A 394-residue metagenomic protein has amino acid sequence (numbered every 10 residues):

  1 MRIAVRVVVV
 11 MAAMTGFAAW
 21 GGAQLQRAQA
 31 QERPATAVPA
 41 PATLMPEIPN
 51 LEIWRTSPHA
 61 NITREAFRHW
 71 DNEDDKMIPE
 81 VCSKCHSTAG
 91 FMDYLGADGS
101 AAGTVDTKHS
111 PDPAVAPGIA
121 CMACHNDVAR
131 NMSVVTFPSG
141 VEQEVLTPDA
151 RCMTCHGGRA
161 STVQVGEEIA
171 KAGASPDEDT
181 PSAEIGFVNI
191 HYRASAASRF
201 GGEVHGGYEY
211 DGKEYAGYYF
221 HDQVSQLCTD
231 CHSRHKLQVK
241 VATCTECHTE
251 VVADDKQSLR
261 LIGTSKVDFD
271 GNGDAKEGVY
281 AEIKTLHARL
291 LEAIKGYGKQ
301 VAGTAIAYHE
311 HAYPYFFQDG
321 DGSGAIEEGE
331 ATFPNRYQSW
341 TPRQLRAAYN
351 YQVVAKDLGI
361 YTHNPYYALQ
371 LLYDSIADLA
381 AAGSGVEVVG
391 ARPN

Functional and structural regions predicted by a protein language model:
M1-R6: Positively charged n-region of N-terminal signal peptides that target proteins for export
V8-A19: Bacterial N-terminal signal peptides
A19-L25: Juxtamembrane cytosolic interface motif at the C-terminal end of transmembrane helices
L25-T147, T154-S233, G390: Sequence context of c-type cytochrome heme-c attachment sites
W54, G207-Y218, Q226, H235 (+4 more regions): Long, well-ordered alpha/beta core segments of mature domains
W54, R151, C247, S375: Divalent metal-coordination and catalytic microenvironments
Q223-I262: Structured mid-domain segments that build the active-site/substrate or prosthetic-cofactor binding neighborhood
T249, D255-L259, G263-N394: Mature extracytoplasmic or organellar-lumen-exposed domains after removal of signal/transit peptides
